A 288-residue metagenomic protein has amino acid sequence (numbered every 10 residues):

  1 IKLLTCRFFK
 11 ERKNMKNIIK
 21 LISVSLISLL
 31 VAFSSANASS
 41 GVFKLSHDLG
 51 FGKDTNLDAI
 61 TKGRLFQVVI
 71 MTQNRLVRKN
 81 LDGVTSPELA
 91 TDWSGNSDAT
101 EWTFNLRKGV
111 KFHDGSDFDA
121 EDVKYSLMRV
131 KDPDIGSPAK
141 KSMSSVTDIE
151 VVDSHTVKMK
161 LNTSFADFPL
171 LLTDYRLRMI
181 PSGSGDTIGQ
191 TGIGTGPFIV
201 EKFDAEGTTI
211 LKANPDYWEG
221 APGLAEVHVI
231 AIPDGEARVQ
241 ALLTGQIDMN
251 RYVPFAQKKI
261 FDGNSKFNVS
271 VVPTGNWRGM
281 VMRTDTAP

Functional and structural regions predicted by a protein language model:
I18, N37, N105, A139-P181: Surface-exposed binding/hinge segments that line and control ligand-binding clefts or catalytic entry sites
G41-L49, E101-F104, V123-S126, V157-K158 (+3 more regions): Short, well-ordered beta-strand elements
S46-S97, M128, I193-G194: N-terminal lobe/hinge region of extracytoplasmic solute-binding protein
T91-G136, V152, K158, A241 (+1 more regions): Aromatic- and charge-enriched surface segment that lines or borders ligand/interaction sites
L172-P222, E226, E236: Gly/Pro-rich hinge or "lid" segments in bacterial periplasmic/extracellular proteins
D186, P215-I260, G275: Ligand-site clamp/hinge motif
K212-P215, T274-P288: A bilobed periplasmic-binding-protein/Venus flytrap-type ligand-binding module shared by bacterial periplasmic
K259-V271: Ligand-binding "clamshell"
